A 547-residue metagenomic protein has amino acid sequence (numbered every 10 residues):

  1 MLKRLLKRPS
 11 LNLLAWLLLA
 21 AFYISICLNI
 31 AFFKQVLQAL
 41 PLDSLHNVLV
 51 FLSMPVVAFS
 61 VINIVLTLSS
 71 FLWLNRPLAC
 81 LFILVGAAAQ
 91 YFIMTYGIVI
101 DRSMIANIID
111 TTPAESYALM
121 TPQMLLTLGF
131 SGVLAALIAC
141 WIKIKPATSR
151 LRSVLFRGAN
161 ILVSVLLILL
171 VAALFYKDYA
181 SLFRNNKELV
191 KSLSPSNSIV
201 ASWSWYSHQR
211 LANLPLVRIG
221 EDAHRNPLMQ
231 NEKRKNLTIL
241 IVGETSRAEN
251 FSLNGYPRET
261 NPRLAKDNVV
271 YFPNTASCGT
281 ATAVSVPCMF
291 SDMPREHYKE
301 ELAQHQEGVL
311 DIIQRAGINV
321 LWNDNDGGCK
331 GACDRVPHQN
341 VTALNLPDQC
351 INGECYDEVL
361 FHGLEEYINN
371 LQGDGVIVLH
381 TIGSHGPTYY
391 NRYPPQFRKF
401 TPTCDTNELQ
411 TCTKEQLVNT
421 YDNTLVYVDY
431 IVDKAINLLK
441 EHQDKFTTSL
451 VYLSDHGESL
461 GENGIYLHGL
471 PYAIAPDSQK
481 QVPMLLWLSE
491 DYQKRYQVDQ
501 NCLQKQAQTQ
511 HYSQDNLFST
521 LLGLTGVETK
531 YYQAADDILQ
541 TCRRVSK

Functional and structural regions predicted by a protein language model:
M1-K191: Transmembrane and membrane-interface helices of multi-pass, inner-membrane envelope-modifying transferases
L68-P77, Y96, I312-W322, Y367-N370 (+4 more regions): Catalytic cores of PAPS-dependent sulfotransferases and nucleotide-sugar/CMP/GDP-dependent glycosyltransferases
A172-I241, T245-D405, Q481, T509 (+1 more regions): Active-site-proximal alpha/beta segments of enzymes that process anionic O-linked groups
R225-L228, L467-A475, Q504-Q506: Short, P/G- and charge-enriched loop/turn segments at secondary-structure junctions
G255-E259, D444-T447, V451-Q497, A534: Histidine-centered active-site microenvironments of extracellular/periplasmic hydrolases and transferases
A276, W322-D324, V376-G383, D422-V428 (+2 more regions): Short beta-strand segments
M293-R295, Q416-L417, D499-K505: Flexible glycine/proline-enriched surface loops and loop-helix/loop-strand junctions
H362-E365, C404-L450, L486, Q508 (+1 more regions): A long, amphipathic alpha-helix that forms part of the scaffold/cap immediately adjacent to metal-dependent active
